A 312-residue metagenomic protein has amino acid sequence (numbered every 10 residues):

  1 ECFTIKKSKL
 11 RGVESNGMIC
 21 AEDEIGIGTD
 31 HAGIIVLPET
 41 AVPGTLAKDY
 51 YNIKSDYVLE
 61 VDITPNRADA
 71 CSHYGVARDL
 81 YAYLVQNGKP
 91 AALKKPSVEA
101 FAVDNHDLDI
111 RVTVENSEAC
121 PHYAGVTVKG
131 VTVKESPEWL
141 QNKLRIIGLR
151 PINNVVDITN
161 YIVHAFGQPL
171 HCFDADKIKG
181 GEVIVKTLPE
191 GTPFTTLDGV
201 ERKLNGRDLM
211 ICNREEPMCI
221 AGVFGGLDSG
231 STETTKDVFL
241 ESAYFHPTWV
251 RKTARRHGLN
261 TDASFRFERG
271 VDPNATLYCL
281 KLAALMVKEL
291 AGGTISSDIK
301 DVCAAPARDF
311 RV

Functional and structural regions predicted by a protein language model:
E1-V312: RNA/tRNA-interacting regions in translation and RNA-turnover enzymes
